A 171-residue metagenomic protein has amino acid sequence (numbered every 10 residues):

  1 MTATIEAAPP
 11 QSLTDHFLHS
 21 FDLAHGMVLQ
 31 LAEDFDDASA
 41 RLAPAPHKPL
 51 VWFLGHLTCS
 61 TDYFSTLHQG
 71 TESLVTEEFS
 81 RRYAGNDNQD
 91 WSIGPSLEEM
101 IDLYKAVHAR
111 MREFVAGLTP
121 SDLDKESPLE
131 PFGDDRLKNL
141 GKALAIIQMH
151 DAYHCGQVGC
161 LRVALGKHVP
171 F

Functional and structural regions predicted by a protein language model:
T2-T4, T14, L18-D22, L29 (+2 more regions): Short, contiguous alpha-helical
F17, F21, H25-V28, A32 (+2 more regions): Hydrophobic alpha-helical core bundles mediating ligand binding, dimerization, or RNAP-core interactions
D87-P128, K142-I147: Acidic/histidine-rich alpha-helical segments that form the ligand environment of transition-metal centers
